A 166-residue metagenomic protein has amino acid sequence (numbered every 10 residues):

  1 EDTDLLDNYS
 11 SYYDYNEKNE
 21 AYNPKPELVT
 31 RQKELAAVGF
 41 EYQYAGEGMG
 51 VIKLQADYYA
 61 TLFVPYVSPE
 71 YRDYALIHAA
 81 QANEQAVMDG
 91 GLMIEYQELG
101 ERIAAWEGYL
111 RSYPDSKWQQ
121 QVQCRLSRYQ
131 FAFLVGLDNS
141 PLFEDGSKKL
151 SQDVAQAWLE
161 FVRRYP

Functional and structural regions predicted by a protein language model:
E1-G48: N-terminal Sec/ER secretory leader and immediately downstream segment of secreted/extracellular precursors
D2-N8, P114-Q119, Q123: Short, charge-rich amphipathic alpha-helical segments embedded in non-transmembrane helical bundles/solenoids
N16, E20-P26, T30-R31, Y58-G100 (+1 more regions): Short coil/linker segments at helix-helix boundaries
P65-P69, Y109-Q121, F161-P166: Short solvent-exposed coil/turn linkers within tandem alpha-helical repeat scaffolds
Q119-C124, K148-Q152: Short, charged, amphipathic alpha-helical segments
